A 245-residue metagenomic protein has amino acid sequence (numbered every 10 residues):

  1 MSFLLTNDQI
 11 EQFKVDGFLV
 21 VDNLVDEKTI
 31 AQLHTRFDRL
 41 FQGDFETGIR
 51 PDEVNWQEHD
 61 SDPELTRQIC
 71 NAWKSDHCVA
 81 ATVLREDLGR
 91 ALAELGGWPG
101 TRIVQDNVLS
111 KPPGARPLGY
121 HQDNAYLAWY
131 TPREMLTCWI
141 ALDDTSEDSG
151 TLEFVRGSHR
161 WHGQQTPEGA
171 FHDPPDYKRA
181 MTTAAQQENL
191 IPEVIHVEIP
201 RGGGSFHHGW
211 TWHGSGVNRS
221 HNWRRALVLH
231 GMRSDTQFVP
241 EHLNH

Functional and structural regions predicted by a protein language model:
S2-V15, D22-Y120, Y126-W129, H242: Non-heme Fe(II)-dependent double-stranded beta-helix
G43-N55, D60-S61, Q164-A170, R201-F206 (+1 more regions): Non-heme Fe(II)/2-oxoglutarate
W98-P99, P113, A128-W129, I140-T151 (+1 more regions): Active-site region of the double-stranded beta-helix
N107, Q122-N124, I140-D144, R156: Short, structured patches in soluble enzyme cores that scaffold and shape functional sites
R116-Q122, T131, D148-F154, G163-P167 (+1 more regions): A short secondary-structure junction signal
D123-M135, P192-E193, I199, N222-W223: A short beta-loop-beta micro-motif enriched in histidine and acidic residues
W129-E147, E198-I199, H230-R233: Short, conserved beta-strand element in jelly-roll/cupin
T145-W212, T236: Double-stranded beta-helix
